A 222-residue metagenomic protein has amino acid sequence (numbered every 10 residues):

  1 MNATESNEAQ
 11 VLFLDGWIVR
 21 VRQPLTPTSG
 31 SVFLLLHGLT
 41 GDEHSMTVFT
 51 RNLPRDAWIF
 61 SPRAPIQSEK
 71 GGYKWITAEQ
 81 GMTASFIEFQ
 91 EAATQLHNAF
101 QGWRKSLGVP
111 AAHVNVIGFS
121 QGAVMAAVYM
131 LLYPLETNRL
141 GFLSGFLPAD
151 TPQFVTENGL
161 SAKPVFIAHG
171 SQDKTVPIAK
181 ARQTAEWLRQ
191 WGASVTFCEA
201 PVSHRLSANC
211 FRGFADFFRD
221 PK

Functional and structural regions predicted by a protein language model:
V11-V109, H113: Serine-hydrolase catalytic machinery in alpha/beta-hydrolase-like enzymes
M46-F49, Q153, P177-W187: Short alpha-helix in the alpha/beta-hydrolase fold that links the catalytic acid
G71-E79, G145-V165: Flexible "cap/lid" loop of the alpha/beta hydrolase fold
V116-G118, L143, A168: Short beta-strand immediately N-terminal to the catalytic nucleophile in serine-hydrolase-like folds
I117-G122, A126: Gly/Ala-rich beta-loop-alpha elbow adjacent to hydrolase catalytic centers
L135-P148: A conserved short beta-strand
F166-H169, D173: Short beta-strand/loop motif that positions the catalytic acidic residue of the alpha/beta-hydrolase fold
A179-K222: C-terminal catalytic histidine-bearing segment of alpha/beta-hydrolase fold enzymes
